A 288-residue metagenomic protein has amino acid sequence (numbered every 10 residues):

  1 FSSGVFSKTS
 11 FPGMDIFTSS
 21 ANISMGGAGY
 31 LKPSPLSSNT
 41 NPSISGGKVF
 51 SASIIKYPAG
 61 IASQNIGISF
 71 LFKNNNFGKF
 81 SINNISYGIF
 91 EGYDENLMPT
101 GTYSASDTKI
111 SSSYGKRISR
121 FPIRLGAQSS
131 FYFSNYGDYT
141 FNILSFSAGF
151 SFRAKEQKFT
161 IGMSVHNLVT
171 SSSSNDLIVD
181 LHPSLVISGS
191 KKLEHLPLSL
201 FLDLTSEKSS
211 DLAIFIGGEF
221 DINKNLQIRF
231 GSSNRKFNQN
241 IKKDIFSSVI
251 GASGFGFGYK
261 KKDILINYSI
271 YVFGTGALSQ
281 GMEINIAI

Functional and structural regions predicted by a protein language model:
S3-I288: Subset of outer-membrane beta-barrel
